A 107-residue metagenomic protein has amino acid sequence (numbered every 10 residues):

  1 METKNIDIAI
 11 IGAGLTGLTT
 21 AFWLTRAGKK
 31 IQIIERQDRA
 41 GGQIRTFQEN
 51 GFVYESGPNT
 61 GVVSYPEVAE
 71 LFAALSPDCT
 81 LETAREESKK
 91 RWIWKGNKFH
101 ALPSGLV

Functional and structural regions predicted by a protein language model:
E2-A9, A40-Y54: Accessory recognition modules or surfaces
T3-I33: N-terminal Rossmann-like FAD-binding beta1-loop-alpha1 element of flavoenzymes
I11-G14, R36, G57, S64: A secondary-structure boundary/capping signal
G14-T19, Q43-I44, N59: Gly/Ser/Thr-rich beta-alpha loop segments that engage phosphate groups in nucleotides
T25-E49: Glycine-rich FAD pyrophosphate-binding loop
N50-V107: Dinucleotide-binding Rossmann-like beta1-alpha1 core, especially the glycine-rich loop that anchors the ADP
